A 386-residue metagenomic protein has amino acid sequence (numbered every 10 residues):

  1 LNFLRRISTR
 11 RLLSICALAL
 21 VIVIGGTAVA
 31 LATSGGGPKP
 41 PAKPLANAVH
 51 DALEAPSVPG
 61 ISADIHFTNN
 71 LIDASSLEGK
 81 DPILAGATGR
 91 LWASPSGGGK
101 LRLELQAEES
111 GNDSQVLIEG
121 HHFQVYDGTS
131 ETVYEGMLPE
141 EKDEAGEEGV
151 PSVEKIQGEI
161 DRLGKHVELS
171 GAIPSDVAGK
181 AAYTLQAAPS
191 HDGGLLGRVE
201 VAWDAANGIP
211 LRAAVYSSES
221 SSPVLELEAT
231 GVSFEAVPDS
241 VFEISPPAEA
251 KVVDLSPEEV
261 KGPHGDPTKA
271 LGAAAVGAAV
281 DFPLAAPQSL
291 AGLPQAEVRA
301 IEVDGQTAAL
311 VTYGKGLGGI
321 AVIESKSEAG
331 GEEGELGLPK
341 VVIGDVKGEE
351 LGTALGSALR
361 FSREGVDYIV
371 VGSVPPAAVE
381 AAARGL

Functional and structural regions predicted by a protein language model:
L1-A19: N-terminal export and membrane-targeting signals
L4-S8, I24-A52: C-terminal region of N-terminal signal peptides and the immediate post-cleavage residues of exported proteins
E54-S76, G99-L103: A short, Trp-centered hydrophobic/proline-enriched beta-strand micro-motif
I65-H66, R102-Q106, Y183-H191, A213-Y216 (+3 more regions): Short beta-strand segments that buttress and anchor functional surface loops
L71, G79-A87, E258-V366, V374-R384: Short, solvent-exposed recognition patches
A87, W92-P95, V116-Y126, R198-A214 (+1 more regions): A short, surface-exposed beta-strand/turn
T88-P151, S218, S222-E226, L359: An acidic-aromatic
E104, Q124, S170-V253: Gly/Pro-enriched, hydrophobic low-complexity segments that function as extracytoplasmic propeptides/linkers
